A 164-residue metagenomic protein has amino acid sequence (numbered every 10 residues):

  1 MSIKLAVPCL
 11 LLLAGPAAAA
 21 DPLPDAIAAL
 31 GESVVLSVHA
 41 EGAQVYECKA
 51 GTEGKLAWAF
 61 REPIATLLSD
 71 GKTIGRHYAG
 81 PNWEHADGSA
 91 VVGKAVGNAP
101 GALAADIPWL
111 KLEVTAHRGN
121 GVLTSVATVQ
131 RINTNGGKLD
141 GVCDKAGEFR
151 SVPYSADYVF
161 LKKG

Functional and structural regions predicted by a protein language model:
M1-V7: Bacterial N-terminal signal peptides that target proteins for export
L11-A19: Hydrophobic h-region of N-terminal signal peptides that target proteins for export in Gram-negative bacteria
A20-V45, T52-G164: Primary mode marks residue(s) on the alpha4-beta5-alpha5 output face of response regulator receiver
